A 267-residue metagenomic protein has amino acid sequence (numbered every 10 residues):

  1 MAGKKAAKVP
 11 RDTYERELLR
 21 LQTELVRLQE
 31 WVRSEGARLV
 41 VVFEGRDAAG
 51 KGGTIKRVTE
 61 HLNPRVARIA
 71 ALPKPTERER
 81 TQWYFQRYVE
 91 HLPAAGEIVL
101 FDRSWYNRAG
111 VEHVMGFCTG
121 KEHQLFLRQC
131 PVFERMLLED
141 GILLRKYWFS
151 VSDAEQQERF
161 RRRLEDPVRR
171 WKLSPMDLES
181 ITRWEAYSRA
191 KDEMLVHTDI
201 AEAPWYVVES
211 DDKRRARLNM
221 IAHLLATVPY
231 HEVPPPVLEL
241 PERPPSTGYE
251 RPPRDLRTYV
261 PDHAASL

Functional and structural regions predicted by a protein language model:
M1-L267: Glycine-rich phosphate-binding loop of ATP-dependent small-molecule kinases
